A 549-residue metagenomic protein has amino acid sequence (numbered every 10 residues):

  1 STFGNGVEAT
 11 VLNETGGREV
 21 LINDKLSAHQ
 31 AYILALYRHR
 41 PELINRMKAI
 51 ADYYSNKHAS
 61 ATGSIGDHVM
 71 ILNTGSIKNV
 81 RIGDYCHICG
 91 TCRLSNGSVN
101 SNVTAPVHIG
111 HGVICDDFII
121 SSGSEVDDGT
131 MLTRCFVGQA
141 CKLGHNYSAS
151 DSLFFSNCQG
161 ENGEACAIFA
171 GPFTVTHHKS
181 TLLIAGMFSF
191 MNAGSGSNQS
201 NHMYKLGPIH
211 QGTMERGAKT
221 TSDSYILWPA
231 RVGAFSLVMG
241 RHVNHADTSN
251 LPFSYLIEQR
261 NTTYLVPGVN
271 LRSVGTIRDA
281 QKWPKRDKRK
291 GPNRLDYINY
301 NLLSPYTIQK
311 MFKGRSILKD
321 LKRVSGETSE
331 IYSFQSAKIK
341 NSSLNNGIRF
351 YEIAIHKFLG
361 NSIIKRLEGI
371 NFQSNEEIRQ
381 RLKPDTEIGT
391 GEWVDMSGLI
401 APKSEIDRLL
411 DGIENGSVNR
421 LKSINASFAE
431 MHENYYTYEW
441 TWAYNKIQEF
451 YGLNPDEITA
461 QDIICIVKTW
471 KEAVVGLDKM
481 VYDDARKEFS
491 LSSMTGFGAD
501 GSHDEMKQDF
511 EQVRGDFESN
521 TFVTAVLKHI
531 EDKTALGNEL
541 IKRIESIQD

Functional and structural regions predicted by a protein language model:
S1-I44, C89-G90, V99-R134, G138-G326: Glycine-rich hexapeptide-repeat left-handed beta-helix
S1-T62, S249-D549: Terminal amphipathic alpha-helical/low-complexity segments used for targeting or macromolecular assembly
R38-P41, K57, D67, L72 (+1 more regions): Glycine/serine-rich phosphate-binding loop and adjoining beta1-alpha1 elements at the start of nucleotide-handling
S55-H58, T62, G75, C92 (+2 more regions): Surface-exposed loop/turn motifs in large extracellular/passenger domains
T62-G63, A218: Short linear interaction motifs
I65-L72, I77, I82-C89: Metallocofactor- and cofactor-centric catalytic cores in central/energy metabolism, strongly enriched
